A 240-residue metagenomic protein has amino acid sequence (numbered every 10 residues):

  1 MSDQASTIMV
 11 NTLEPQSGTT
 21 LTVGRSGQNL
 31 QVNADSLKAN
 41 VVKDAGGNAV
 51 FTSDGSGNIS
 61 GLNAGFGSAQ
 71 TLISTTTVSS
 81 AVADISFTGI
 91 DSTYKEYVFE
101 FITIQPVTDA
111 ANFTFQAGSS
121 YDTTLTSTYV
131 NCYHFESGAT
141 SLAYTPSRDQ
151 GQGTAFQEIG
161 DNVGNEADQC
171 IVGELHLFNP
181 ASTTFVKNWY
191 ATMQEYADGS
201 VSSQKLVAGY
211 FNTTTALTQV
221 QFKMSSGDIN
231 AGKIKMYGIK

Functional and structural regions predicted by a protein language model:
M1-Q16, K240: Short, intrinsically disordered N-terminal pre-domain segments
E14-Q16, T20-G24, Q28-N29, K43-K240: Surface-exposed molecular-recognition determinants
